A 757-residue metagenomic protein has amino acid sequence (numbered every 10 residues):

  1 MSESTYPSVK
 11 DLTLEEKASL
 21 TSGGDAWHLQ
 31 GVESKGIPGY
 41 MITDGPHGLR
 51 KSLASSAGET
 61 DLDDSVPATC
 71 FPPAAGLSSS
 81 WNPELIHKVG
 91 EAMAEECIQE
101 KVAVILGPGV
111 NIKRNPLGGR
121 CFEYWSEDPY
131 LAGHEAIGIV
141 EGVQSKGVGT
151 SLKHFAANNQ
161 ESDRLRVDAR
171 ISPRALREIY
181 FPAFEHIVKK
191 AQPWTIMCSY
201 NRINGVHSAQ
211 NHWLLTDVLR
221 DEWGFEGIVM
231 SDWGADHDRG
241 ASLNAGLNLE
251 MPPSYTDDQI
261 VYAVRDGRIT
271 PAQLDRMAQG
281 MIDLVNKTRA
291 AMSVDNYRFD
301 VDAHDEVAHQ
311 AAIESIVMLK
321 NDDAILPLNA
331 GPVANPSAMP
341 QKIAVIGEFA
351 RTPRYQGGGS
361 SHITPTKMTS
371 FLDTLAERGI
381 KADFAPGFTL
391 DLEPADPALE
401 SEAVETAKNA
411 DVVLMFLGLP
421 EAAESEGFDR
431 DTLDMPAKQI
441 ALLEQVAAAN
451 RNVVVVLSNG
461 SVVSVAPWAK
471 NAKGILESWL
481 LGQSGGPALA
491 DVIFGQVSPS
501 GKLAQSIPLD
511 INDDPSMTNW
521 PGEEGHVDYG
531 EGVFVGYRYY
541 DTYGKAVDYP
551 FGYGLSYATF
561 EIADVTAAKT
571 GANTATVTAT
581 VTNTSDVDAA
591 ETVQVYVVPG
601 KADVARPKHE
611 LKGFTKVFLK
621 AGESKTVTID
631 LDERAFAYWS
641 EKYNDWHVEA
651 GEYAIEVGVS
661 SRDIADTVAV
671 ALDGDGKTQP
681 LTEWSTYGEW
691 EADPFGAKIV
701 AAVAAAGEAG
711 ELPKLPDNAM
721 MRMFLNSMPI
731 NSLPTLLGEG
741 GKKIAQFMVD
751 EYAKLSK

Functional and structural regions predicted by a protein language model:
M1-Y638, E652-V657, S661: Glycoside hydrolase catalytic-domain context in secreted enzymes
D61-D63, L247-M251, G676, T686-Y687 (+1 more regions): A short, ordered amphipathic alpha-helix with a cationic face
G379, G710, S756-K757: Short, flexible coil/linker elements and helix-boundary hinge sites characteristic of intrinsically disordered
A448, G536, G552, S556-Y557 (+4 more regions): In a subset of proteins, long, contiguous C-terminal domains/tails are tracked
E633-K677: Terminal connector regions
D673-A692: Low-complexity, Pro/Ser/Thr- and charge-rich linker/hinge segments at domain boundaries
Y687-A753: Conserved, compact domain cores that house catalytic/ligand-binding motifs in diverse enzymes and effector modules
